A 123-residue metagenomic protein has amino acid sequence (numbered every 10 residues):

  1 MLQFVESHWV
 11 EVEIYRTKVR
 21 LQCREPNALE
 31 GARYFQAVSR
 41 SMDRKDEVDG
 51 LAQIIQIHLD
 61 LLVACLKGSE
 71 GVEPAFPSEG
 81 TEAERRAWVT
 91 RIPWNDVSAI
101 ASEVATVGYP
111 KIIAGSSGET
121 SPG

Functional and structural regions predicted by a protein language model:
M1-L2: Low-complexity intrinsically disordered segments
E6-R16: Short acidic-hydrophobic surface loop/beta-edge motif
Y15-G123: Short, surface-exposed, charged amphipathic helix/loop patches that serve as local interaction elements
